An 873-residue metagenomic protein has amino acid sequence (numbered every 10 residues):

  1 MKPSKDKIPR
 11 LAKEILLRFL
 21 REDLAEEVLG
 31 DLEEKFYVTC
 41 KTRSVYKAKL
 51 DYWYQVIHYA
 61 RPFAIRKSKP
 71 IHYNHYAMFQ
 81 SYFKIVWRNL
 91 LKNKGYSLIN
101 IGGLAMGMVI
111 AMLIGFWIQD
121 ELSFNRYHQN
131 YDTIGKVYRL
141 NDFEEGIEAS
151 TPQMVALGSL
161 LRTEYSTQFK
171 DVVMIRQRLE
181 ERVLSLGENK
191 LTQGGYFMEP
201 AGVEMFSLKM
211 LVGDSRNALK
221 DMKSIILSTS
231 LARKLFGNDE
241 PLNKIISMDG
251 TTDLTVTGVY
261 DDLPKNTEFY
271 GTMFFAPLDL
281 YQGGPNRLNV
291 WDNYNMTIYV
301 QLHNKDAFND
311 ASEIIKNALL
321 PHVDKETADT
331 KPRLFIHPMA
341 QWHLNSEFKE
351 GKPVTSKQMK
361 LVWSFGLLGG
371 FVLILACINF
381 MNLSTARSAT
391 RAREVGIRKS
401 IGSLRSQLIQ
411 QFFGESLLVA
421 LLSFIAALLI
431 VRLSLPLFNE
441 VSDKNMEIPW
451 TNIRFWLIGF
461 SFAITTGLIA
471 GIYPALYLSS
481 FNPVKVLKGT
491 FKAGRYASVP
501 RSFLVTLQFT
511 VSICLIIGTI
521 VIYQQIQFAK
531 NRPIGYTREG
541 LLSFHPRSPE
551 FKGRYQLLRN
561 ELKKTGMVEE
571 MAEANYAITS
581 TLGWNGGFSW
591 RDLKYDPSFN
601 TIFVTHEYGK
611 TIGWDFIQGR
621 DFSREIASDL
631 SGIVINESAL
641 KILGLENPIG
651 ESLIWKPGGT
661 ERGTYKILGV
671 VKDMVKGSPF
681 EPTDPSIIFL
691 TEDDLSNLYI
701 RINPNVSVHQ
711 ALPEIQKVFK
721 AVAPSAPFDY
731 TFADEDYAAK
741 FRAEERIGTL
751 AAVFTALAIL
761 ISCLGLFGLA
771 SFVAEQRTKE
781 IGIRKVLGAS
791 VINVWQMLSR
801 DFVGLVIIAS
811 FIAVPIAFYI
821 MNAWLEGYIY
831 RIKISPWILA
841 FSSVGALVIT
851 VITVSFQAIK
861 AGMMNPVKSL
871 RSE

Functional and structural regions predicted by a protein language model:
M1-L91, V867-R871: Negatively charged linear elements and acidic catalytic determinants
V45-R88, K92-Y96, H128, D306 (+10 more regions): Membrane-helix entry/capping segments
K69-L98, G351-T355, L383-L421, L429-K552 (+2 more regions): Alpha-helical transmembrane segments of integral membrane proteins
F116-L140, Y165-F169, K209, T252 (+8 more regions): Membrane-proximal juxtamembrane linkers immediately C-terminal to transmembrane helices
E121, G135-G194, A201, R233-N238 (+5 more regions): Hydrophobic, regular-secondary-structure patches
E199-L211, K223-K357, L557-A743: Mid-to-C-terminal secondary-structure elements that act as membrane-proximal/extracytoplasmic interface segments
E394-L435, A758, K779-N822, W837 (+2 more regions): Transmembrane alpha-helical interface segments in multi-pass membrane proteins
F455-P474, I513, C763, I838-K860: Hydrophobic alpha-helical transmembrane segments of polytopic membrane proteins
